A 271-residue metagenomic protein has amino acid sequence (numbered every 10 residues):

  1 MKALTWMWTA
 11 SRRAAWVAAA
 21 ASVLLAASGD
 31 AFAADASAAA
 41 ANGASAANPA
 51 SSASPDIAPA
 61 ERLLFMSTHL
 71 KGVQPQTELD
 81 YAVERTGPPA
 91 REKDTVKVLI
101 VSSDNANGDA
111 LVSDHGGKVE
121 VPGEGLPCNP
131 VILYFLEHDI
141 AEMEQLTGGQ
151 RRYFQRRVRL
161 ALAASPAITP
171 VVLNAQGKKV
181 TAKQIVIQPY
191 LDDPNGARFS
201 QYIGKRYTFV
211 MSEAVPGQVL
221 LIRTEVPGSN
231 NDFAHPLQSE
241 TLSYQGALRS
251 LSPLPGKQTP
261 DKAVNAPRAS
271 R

Functional and structural regions predicted by a protein language model:
K2, S22-V23, E61, K97: Intrinsic-disorder/low-complexity peptide segments enriched for small residues
K2-A18: Bacterial N-terminal signal peptides that target proteins for export
A3, M7, V23-L24, V172: Acidic/proline-rich low-complexity IDRs
W16-A27: Bacterial N-terminal signal peptides
G29-A33: Sec/Tat signal peptide C-region and signal peptidase I cleavage site
A38-G123, G149-R271: Acidic, serine/threonine-rich low-complexity disordered tracts
L111-E142: Surface-exposed, glycine/proline- and aromatic-rich loop segments on solvent-exposed faces across compartments
